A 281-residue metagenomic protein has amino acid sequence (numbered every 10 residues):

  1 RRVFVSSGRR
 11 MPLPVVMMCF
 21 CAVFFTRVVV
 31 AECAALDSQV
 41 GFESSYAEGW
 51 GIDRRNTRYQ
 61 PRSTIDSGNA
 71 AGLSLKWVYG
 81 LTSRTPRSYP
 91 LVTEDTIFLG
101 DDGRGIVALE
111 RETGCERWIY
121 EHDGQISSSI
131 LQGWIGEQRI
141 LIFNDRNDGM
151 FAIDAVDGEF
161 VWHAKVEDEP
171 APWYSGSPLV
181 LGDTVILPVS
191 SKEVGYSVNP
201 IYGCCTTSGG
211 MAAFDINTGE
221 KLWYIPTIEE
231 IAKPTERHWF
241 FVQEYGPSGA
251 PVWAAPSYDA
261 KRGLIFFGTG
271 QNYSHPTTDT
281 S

Functional and structural regions predicted by a protein language model:
P12-R27: Bacterial N-terminal signal peptides
C33-L75: Blade/loop signatures of beta-propeller domains
S44-I52, S83-G105, G124-M150, P170-M211 (+1 more regions): Repeat-blade elements of multi-bladed beta-propeller folds
I65-A70, D101-G114, H122: Beta-propeller domains
K76, C115-W118, E159-H163, L222-W223: A structural motif specific to WD40 beta-propellers
T82, H122-D123, E167, I228: Conserved GH/AH loop at the N-terminal boundary of individual WD40 repeats
E110-T113, D154-D157, D215-T218: Short loop/turn segments that connect beta-strands within beta-propeller blades
K165-D168, Y224-G246: Surface-exposed loop and turn segments in beta-propeller and other repeat-based domains that flank or scaffold
